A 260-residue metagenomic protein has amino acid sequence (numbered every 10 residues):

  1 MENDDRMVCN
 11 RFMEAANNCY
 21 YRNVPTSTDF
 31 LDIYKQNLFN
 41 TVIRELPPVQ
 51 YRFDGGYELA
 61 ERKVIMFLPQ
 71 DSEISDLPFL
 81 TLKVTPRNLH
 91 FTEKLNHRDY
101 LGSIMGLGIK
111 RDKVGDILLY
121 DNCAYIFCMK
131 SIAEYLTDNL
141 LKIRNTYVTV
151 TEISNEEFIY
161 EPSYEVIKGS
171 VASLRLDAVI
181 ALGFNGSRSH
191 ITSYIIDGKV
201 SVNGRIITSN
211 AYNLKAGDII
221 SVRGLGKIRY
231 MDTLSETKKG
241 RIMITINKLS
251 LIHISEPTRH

Functional and structural regions predicted by a protein language model:
M1-D177, G183, I206, N213 (+1 more regions): Ferredoxin-like alpha/beta domains used as RNA- or RNAP-binding modules
S173-L225: Basic (Lys/Arg-enriched) interaction patch that binds polyanionic ligands
I252-H260: Conserved small/polar residues in nucleotide/adenosyl-binding loops
